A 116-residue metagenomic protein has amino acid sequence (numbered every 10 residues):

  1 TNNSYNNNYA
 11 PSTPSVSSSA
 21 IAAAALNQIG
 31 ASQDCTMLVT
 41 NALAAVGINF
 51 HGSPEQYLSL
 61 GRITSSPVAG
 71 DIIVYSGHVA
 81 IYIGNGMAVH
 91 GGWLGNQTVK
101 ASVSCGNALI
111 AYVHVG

Functional and structural regions predicted by a protein language model:
T1-N2: Non-catalytic extracellular/periplasmic "stalk" and linker regions immediately N-terminal to catalytic or recognition
N6-G116: Peptidoglycan cell-wall recognition and remodeling modules
